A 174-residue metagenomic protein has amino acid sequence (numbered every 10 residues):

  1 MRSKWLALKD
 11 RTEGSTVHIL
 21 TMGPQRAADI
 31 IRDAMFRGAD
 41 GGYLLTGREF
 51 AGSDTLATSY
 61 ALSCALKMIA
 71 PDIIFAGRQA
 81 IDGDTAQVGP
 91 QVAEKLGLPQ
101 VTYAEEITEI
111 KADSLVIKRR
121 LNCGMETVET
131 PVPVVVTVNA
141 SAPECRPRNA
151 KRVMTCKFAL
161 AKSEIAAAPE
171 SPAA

Functional and structural regions predicted by a protein language model:
M1-A174: N-terminal glycine-rich FAD/FM-binding segment characteristic of electron-transfer flavoproteins
